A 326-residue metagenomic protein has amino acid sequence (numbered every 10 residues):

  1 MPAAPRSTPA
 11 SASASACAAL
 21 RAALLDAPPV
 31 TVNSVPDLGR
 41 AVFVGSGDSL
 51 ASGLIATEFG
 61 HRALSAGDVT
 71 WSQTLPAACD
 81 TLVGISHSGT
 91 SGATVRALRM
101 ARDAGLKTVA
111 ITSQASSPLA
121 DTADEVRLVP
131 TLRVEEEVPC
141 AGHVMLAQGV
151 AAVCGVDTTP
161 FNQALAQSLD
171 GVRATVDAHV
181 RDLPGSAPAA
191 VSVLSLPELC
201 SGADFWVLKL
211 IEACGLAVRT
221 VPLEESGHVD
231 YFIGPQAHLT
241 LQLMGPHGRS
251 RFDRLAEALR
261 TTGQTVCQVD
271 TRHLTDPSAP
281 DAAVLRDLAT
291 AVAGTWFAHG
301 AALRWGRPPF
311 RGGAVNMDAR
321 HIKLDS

Functional and structural regions predicted by a protein language model:
M1-V30, V144, V153-V156: Cofactor-/ligand-binding subdomain signature composed of acidic, glycine-rich, tryptophan-containing flexible loops
D26, R173-S186: Cofactor-pocket helix-loop regions in the catalytic cores of large enzyme subunits
D26, V30-D80, G185-P235: Anionic-ligand anchoring segments at beta-strand to alpha-helix junctions in alpha/beta enzyme folds, i.e., glycine
P36-A166, D170, L241-T271: Glycine-rich phosphate-binding loops that contact phosphosugars or nucleotide phosphates
T112-Q163, P197, T275-S326: Short alpha-helices
Q163-A178, S226-P235, G312-S326: Short, mixed-charge aromatic SLiMs
A237-G306: C-terminal active-site/capping subdomain that shapes the small-molecule cofactor and substrate pocket of enzyme
